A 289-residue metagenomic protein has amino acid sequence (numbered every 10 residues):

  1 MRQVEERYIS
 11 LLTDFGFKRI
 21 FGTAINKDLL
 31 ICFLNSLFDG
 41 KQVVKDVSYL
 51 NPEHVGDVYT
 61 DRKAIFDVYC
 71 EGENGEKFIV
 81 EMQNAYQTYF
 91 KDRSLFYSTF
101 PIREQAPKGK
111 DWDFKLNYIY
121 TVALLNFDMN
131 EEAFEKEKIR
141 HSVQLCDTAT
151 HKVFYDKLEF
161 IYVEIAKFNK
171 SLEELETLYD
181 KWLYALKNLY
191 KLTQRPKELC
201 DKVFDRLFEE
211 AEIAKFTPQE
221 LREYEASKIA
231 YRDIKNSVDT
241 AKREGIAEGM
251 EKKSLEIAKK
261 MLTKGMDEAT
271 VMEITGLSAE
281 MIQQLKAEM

Functional and structural regions predicted by a protein language model:
M1-M289: Elongated, amphipathic alpha-helical interaction scaffolds
